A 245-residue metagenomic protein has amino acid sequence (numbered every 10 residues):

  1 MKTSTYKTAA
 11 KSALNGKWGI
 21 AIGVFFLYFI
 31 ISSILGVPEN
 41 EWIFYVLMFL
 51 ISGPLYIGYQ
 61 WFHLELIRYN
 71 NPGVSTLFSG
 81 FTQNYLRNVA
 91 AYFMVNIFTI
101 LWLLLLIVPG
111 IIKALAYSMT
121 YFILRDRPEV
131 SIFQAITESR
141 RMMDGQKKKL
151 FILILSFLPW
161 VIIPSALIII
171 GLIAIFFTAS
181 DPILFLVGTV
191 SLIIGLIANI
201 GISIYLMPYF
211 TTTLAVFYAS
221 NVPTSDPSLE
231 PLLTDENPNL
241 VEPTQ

Functional and structural regions predicted by a protein language model:
M1-Q245: Hydrophobic alpha-helical membrane segments
